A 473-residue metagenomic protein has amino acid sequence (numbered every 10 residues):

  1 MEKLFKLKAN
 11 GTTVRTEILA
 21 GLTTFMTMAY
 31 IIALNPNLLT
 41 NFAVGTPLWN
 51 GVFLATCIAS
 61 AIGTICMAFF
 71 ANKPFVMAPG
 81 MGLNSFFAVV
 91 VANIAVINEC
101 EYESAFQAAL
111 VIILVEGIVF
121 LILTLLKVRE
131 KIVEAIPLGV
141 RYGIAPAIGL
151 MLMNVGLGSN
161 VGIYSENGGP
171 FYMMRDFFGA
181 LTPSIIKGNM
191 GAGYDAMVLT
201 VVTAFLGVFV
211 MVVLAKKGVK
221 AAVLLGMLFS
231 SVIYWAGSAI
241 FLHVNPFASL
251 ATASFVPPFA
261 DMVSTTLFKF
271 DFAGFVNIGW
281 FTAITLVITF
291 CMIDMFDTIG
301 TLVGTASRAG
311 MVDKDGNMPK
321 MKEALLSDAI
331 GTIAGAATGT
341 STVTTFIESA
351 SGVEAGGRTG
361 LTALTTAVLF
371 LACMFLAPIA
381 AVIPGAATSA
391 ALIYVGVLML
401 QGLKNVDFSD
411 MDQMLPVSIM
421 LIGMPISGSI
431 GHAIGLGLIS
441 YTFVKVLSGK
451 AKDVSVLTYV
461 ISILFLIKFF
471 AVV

Functional and structural regions predicted by a protein language model:
M1-F53, M190, M227-K322, F465-I467: Helix-loop-helix hairpins and the membrane-proximal interhelical loops of multi-pass alpha-helical transport proteins
E2-N35, A59-S60, G80-V89, N93-I148 (+1 more regions): Helix-loop-helix junctions within the multi-pass membrane cores of secondary transporters/permeases
I18, L38, I132, A221 (+3 more regions): Residue-level signature of catalytic and energy-coupling elements of molecular machines, predominantly ATP/GTP-dependent
L22-A29, I62-I65, F69, M153 (+4 more regions): Hydrophobic/aromatic residues within the transmembrane alpha-helices of Major Facilitator Superfamily
N37, I65, F69, V90 (+4 more regions): Membrane-interface helix caps of multi-pass small-molecule transporters
N37-G51, A92-A108, N277, F281-A283 (+2 more regions): Helix-coil boundary and interhelical linker segments in multi-pass alpha-helical membrane proteins
A59-M81: Juxtamembrane transmembrane-helix boundary signature
A95, E101-F229, L364-V473: Membrane-embedded alpha-helical modules
